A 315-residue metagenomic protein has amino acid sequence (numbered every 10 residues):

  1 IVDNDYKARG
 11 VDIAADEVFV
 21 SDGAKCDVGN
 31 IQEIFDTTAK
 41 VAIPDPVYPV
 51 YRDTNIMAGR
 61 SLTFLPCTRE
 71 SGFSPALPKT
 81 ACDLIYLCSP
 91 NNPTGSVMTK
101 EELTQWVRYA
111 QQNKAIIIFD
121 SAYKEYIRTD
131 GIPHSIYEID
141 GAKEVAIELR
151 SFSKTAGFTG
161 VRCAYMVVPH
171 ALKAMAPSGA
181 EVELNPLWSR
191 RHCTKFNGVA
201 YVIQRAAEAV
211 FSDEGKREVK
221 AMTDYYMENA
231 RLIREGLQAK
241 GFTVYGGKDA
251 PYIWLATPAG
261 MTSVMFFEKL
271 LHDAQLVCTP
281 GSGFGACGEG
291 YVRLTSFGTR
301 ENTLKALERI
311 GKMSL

Functional and structural regions predicted by a protein language model:
I1-R108, E125-T129, P133-I139: Conserved core of the PLP fold type I
I43, F64, F119, C278-P280: Hydrophobic residues in well-ordered beta-strands that form the structural core
P46, S121-Y123, S151-F152: Short strand-turn motif at the edge of the Rossmann-like AdoMet-binding core
A58, Q112-N113, K240, A274: Helix C-cap/helix->beta junction micro-motif
I139-D224, R231, E235: Conserved core segment of the aminotransferase class I/II
Q204, E208, T223-R234, V244-A256 (+1 more regions): Conserved glycine-rich beta-strand-loop-beta hairpin in the small C-terminal domain of fold type I
G260, M265, K269-T279, G283-L315: PLP-dependent enzyme catalytic core of the Aspartate aminotransferase-like
